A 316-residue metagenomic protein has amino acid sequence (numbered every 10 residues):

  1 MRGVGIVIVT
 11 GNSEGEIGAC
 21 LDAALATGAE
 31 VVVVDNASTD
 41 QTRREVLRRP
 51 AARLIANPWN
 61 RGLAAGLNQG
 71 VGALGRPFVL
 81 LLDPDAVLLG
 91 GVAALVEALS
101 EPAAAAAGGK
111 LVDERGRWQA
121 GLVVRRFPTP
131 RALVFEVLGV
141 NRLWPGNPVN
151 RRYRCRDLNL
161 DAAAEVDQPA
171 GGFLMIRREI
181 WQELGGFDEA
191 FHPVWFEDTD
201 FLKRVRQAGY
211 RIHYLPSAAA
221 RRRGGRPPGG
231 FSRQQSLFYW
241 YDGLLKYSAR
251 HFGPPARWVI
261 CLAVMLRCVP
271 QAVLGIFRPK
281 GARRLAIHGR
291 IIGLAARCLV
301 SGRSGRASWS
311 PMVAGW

Functional and structural regions predicted by a protein language model:
N12-T27: Short, well-formed alpha-helical segments that are part of the catalytic scaffolds of diverse glycosyltransferases
A23, D35-R44, W59: A conserved acidic beta->alpha catalytic loop
N57-L74, G90, A94: Glycine-rich, basic loop-to-helix element that forms the pyrophosphate-binding segment of sugar-nucleotide handling
V79: Short aromatic/hydrophobic "clamp" motif used to bind/position activated sugar donors
V87-L122: Conserved donor NDP-sugar-binding/catalytic core segment of glycosyltransferases
R126-V166: Short, flexible, basic/aromatic active-site loop/helix in glycosyltransferases
N159-D161, D167-G185, A190-A219: A short, conserved alpha-helix in the catalytic core of glycosyltransferases
T199-K203, Q207-I287: Active-site-adjacent helix/loop segment of glycosyltransferases that harbors family-specific signature motifs
